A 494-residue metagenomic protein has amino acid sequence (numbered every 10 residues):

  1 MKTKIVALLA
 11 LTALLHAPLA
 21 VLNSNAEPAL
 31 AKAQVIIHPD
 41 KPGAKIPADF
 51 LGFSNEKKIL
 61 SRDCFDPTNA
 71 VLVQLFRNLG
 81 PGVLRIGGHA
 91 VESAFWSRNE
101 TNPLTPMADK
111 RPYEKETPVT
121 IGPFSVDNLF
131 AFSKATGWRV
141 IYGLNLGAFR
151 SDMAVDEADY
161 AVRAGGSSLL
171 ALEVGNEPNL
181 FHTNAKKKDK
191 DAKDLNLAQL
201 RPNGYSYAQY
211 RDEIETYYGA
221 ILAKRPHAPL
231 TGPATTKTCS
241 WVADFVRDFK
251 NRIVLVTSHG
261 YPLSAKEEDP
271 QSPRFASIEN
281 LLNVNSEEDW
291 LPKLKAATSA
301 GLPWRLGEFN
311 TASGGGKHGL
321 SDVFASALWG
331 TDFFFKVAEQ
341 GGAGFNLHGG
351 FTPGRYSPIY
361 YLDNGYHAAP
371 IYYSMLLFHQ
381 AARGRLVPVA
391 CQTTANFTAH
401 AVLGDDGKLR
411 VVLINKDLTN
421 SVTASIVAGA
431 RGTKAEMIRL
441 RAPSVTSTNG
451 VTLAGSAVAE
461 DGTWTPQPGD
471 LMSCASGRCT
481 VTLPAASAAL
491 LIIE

Functional and structural regions predicted by a protein language model:
M1-L8: Bacterial N-terminal signal peptides that target proteins for export
L8-P18: Bacterial N-terminal signal peptides
A20-L255, K295-R305, G315, G319 (+1 more regions): Non-catalytic accessory regions flanking glycosidase/transglycosidase catalytic cores in CAZymes
L263-S313: Glycoside hydrolase catalytic-domain groove-lining segments
